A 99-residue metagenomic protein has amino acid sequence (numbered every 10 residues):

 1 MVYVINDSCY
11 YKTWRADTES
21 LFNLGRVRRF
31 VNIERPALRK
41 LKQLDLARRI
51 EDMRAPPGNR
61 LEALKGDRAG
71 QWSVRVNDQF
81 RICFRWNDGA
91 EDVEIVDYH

Functional and structural regions predicted by a protein language model:
M1-D7, E62-K65, Q71-H99: Enriched for short, Lys/Arg-rich terminal
M1-L41: Arg/Lys-rich, positively charged N-terminal/basic patches that mediate binding to nucleic acids
V31, R35-L38, G58, V74 (+1 more regions): Generic alpha-helical scaffold signal
L44: Conserved phosphate-interacting/catalytic interface
A47: Phosphate/oxyanion-binding loops and surfaces in catalytic or ligand/nucleic-acid-binding neighborhoods
I50-E51: A short, structured beta-strand/loop element
R54-L61: Hydrophobic beta-strand-centered segment that forms part of the acyl-chain substrate-binding groove
